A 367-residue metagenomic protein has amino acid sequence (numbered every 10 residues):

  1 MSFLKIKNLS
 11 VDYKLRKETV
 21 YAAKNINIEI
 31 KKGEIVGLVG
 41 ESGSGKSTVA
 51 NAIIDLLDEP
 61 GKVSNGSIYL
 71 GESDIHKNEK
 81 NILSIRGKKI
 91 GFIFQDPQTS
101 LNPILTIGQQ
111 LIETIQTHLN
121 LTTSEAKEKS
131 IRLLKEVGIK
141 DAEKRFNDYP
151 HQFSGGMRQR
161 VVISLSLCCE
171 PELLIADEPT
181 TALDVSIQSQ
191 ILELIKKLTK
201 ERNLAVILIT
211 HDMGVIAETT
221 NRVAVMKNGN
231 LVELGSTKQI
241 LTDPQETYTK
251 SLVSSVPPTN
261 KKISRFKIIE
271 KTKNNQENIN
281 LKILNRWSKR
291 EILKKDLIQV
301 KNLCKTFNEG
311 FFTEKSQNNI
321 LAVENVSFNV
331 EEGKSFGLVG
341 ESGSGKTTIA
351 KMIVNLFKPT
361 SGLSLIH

Functional and structural regions predicted by a protein language model:
L4, A23, I85, I298 (+1 more regions): Conserved structural motif at the start of ABC-family nucleotide-binding domains
S44, I366-H367: Conserved small/polar residues in nucleotide/adenosyl-binding loops
I54, D58, V354: Helix-to-loop junction immediately C-terminal to a conserved catalytic motif
K62-D74, G362-I366: Conserved ABC transporter NBD signature motif
K140-E143, T237-Q299, N308-E314: Short catalytic/signature loops enriched in Gly
C168-E172: A short, proline-enriched helix->beta-strand linker immediately N-terminal to the Walker B motif in ABC-type P-loop
